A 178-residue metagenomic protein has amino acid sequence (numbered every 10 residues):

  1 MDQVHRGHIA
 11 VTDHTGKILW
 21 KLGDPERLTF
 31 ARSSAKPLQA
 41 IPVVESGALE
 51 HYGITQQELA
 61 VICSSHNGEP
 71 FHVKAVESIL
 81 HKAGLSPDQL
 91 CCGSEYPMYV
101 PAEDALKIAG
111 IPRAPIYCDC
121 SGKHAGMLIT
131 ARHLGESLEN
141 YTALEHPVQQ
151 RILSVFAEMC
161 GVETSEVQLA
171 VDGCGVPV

Functional and structural regions predicted by a protein language model:
M1-E26: Beta-lactamase-like hydrolase cores
Q3, E26-S34, S64: A short N-terminal beta->alpha junction/helix N-cap motif
R6-H8, L38, E58: A common structural microfeature
A10, I41-V43, T130-A131: Proline/glycine-anchored alpha-helix kink/cap motifs
H14, E45-L49, G84: Short, solvent-exposed loop/edge-beta patches enriched in aromatic
A31-L49: Active-site SXXK
A48-Q56: Phosphate-handling active-site elements
T55-P177: Active-site-adjacent helix/loop patches that line small-molecule binding or acyl-intermediate pockets
